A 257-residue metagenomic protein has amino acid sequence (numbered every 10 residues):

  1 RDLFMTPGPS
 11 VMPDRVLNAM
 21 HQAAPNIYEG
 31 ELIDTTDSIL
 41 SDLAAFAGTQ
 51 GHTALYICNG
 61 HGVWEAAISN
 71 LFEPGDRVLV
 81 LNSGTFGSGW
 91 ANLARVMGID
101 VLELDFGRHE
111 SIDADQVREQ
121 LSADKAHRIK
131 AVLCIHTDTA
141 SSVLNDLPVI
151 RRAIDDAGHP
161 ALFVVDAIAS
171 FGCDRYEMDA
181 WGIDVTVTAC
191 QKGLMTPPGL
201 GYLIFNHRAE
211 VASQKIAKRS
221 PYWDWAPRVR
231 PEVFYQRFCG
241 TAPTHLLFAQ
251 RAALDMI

Functional and structural regions predicted by a protein language model:
D2-H61: A glycine-/small-polar-enriched, mobile loop at the entrance of the PLP active site in fold-type I
F4-T6, A54-I57, V80, E103-L104 (+4 more regions): General beta-strand structural signal in soluble alpha/beta enzymes
V11-M12, Q191-I257: Active-site C-terminal subdomain of aminotransferase-like
Q50-L79, S83-N92: Conserved beta-loop-alpha segment that forms the PLP phosphate-binding cup at the N-terminus of a helix
G89-L102, G107: Active-site-proximal loop->helix
I112-G172, V185: Active-site phosphate-binding strand-loop segment of PLP-dependent enzymes
D179-Q191: Conserved active-site segment immediately N-terminal to the catalytic lysine that forms the internal aldimine
